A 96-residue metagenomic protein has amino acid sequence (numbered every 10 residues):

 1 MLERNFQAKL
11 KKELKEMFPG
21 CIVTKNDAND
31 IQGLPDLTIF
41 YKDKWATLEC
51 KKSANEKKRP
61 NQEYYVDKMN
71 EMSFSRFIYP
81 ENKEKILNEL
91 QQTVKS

Functional and structural regions predicted by a protein language model:
M1-S96: Catalytic phosphate/metal-binding cores of nucleic-acid and nucleotide-processing enzymes, i.e., regions that mediate
